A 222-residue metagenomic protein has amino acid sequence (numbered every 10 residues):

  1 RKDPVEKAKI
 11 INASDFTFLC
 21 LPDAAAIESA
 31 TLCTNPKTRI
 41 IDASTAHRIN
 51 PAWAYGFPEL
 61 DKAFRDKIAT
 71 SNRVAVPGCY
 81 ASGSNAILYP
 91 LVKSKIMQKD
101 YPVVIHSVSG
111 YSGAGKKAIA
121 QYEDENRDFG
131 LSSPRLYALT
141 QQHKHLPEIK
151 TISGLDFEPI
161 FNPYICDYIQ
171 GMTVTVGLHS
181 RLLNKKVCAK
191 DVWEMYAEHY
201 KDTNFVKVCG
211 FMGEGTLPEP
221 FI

Functional and structural regions predicted by a protein language model:
R1-A8, C20, A24, Y101-P102 (+1 more regions): C-terminal substrate-binding/catalytic lobe of Rossmann-fold NAD(P)-dependent oxidoreductases
R1-Y137: N-terminal Rossmann-like NAD(P) cofactor-binding subdomain of oxidoreductases, focused on the glycine-rich
